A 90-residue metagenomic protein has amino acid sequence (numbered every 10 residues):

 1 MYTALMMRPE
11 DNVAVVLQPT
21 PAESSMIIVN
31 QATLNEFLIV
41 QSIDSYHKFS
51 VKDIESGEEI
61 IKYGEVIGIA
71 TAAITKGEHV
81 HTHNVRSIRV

Functional and structural regions predicted by a protein language model:
M1-I39: Extended boundary segments
M1-Y2, D11, E55-S56, T75-K76: Short coil/turn connectors at secondary-structure junctions
M6, P19-P21, S42, D53 (+2 more regions): Residue-level "contact hotspot" at macromolecular interaction interfaces
A14-V15, F37, F49, G68 (+1 more regions): Small-residue-enriched segments and motifs
A22-S25, Y46, G57, G77: Glycine-centered loop/turn motifs
A32-Y63: Compact, glycine-rich, soluble single-domain proteins
I60-R89: C-terminal structural segments of small proteins and small subunits
